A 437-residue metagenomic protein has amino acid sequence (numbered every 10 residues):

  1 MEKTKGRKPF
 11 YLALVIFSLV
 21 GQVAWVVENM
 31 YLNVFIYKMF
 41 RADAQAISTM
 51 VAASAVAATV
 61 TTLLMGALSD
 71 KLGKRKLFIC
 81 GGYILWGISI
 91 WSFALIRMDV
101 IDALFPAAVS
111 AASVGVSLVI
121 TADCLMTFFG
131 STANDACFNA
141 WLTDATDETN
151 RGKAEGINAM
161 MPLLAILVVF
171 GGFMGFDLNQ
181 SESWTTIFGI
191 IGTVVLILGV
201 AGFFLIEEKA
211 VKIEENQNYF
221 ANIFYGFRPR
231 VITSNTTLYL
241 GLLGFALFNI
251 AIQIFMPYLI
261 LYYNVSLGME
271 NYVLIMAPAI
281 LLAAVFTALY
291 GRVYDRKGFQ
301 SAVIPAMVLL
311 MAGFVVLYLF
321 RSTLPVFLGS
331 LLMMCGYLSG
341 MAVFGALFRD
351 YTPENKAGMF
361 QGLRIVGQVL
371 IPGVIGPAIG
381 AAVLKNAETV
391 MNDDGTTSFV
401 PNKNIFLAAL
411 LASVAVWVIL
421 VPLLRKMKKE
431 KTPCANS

Functional and structural regions predicted by a protein language model:
M1-K8, A210-L243, S437: Juxtamembrane intracellular "pre-TM" segments in multi-pass secondary transporters
E2-A55, T237-L267, V273: Helix-loop boundary and gating motifs at the non-cytosolic
R7, F93-V100, L196-I206, N402-S437: Multi-pass alpha-helical transporter architecture, strongest for 12-TM Major Facilitator/SLC carriers used
L19, S89, I96, A103-A133 (+1 more regions): Hydrophobic core of transmembrane alpha-helices in multi-pass small-molecule transporters, especially MFS/SLC-type
A58-T59, G152-M174, I365-P377: Glycine-rich segments within core transmembrane alpha-helices of 12-TM secondary carriers
V60-G73, F286-G298, L384: Helix-to-loop junctions at the C-terminal end of transmembrane segments in multipass secondary transporters
R75, F176-T193, L384-V414: A membrane-interface helix-boundary motif in multi-pass transporters
L77-S92, S301-V316: Structural signature of the two symmetry-related core transmembrane helices
